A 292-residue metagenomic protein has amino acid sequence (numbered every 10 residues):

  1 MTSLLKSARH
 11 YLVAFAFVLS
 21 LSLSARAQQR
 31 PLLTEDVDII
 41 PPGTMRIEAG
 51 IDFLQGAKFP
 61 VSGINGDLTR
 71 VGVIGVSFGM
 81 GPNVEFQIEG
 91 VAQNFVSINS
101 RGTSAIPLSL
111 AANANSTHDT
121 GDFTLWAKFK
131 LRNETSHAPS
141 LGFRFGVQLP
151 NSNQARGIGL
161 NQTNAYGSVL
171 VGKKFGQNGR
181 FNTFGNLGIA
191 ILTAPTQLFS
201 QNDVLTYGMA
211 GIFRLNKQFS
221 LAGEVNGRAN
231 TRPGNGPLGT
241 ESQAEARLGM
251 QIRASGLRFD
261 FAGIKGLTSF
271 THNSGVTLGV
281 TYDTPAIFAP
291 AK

Functional and structural regions predicted by a protein language model:
M1-A8: N-terminal secretory signal peptides that target proteins for export/translocation
Y11-S22: Bacterial N-terminal signal peptides
A27-K292: Transmembrane beta-barrel domains of Gram-negative outer membranes and organellar outer membranes
